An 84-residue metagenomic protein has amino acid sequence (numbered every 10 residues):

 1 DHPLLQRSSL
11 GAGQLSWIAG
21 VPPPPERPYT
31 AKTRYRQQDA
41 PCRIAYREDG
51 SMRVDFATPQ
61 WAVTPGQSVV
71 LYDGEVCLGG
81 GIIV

Functional and structural regions predicted by a protein language model:
D1-V84: AMP-forming adenylation/ATP pyrophosphatase catalytic core
